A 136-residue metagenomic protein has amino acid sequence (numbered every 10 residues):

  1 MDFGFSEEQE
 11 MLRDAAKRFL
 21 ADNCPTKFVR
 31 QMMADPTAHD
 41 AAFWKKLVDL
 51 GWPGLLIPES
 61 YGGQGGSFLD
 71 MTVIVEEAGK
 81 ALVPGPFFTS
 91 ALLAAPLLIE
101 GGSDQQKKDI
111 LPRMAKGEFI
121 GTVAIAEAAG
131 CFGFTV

Functional and structural regions predicted by a protein language model:
M1-E8: Intrinsic disorder at enzyme termini
R13, A21-V136: Glycine-rich flavin
